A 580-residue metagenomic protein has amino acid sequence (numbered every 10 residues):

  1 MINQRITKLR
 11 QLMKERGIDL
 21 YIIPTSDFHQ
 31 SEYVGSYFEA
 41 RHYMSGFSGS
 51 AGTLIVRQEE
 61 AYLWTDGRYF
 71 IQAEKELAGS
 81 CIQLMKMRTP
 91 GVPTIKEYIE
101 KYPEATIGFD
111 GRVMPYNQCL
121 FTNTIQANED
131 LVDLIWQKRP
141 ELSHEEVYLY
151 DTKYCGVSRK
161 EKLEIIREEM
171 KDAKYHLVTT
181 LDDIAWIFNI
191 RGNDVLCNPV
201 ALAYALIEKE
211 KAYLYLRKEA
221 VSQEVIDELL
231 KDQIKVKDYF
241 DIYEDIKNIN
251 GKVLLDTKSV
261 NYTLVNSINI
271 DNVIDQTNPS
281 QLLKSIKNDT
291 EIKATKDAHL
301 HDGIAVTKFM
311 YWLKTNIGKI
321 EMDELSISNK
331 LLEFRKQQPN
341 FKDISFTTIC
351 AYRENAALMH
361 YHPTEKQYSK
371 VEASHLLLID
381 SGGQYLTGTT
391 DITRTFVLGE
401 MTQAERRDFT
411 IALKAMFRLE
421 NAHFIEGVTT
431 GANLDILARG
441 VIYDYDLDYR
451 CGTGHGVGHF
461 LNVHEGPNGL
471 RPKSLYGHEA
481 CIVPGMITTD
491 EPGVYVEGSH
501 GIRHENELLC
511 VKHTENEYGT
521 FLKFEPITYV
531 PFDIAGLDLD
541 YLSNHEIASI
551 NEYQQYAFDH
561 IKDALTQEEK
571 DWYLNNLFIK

Functional and structural regions predicted by a protein language model:
M1-K580: Active-site neighborhoods and metal-handling regions in enzymes and metal-associated proteins
